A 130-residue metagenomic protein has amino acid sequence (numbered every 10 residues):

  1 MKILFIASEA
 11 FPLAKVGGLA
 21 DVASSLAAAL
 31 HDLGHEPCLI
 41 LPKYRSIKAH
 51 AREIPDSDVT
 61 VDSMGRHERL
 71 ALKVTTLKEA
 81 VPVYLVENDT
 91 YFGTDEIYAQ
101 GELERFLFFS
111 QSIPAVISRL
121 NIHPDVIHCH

Functional and structural regions predicted by a protein language model:
M1-H130: Catalytic cores of nucleotide-sugar-dependent glycosyltransferases that transfer UDP/GDP/TDP-activated
